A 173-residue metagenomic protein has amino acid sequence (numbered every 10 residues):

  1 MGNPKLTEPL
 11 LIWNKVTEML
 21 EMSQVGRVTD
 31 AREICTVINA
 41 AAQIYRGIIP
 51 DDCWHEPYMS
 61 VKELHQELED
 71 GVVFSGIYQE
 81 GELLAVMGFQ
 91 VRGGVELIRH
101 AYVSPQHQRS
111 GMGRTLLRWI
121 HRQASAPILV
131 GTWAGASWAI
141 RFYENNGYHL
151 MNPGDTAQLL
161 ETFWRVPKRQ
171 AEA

Functional and structural regions predicted by a protein language model:
E21-T36: A short beta-loop-alpha structural element at the N-terminal edge of CoA-dependent acyl/N-acetyltransferase catalytic
N39-L64: Conserved GNAT-fold acetyl-CoA-binding loop/helix
K62-S75, A171-E172: A short helix-loop-beta-strand connector motif used in the catalytic cores of GNAT acetyltransferases and, in some
G76, E82-Q90, L97-Y102: Conserved beta-strand in the GNAT
A101-Q108, T132-A134: A short, internal acetyl-CoA/4′-phosphopantetheine-binding micro-motif in the GNAT/acyltransferase core
H107-W119: Conserved acetyl-CoA pyrophosphate-binding loop and the N-cap/start of the following alpha-helix in GNAT-like
R114, G135-V166: Conserved active-site alpha-helix within GNAT-family acetyltransferase domains
Q123-G135: Conserved GNAT acetyl-CoA-binding A-motif
